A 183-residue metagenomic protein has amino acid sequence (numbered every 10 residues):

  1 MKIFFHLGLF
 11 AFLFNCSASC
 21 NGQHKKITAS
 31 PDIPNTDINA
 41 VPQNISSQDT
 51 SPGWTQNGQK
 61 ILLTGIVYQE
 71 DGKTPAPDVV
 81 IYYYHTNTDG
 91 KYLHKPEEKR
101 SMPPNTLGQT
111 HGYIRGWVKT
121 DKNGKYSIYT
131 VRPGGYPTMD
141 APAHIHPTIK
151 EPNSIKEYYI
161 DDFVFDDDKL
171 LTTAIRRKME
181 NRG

Functional and structural regions predicted by a protein language model:
M1-T28: Bacterial Sec-dependent N-terminal signal peptides
H24-G183: Beta-strand-dominated extracellular/periplasmic modules and repeats in secreted or surface-exposed proteins
